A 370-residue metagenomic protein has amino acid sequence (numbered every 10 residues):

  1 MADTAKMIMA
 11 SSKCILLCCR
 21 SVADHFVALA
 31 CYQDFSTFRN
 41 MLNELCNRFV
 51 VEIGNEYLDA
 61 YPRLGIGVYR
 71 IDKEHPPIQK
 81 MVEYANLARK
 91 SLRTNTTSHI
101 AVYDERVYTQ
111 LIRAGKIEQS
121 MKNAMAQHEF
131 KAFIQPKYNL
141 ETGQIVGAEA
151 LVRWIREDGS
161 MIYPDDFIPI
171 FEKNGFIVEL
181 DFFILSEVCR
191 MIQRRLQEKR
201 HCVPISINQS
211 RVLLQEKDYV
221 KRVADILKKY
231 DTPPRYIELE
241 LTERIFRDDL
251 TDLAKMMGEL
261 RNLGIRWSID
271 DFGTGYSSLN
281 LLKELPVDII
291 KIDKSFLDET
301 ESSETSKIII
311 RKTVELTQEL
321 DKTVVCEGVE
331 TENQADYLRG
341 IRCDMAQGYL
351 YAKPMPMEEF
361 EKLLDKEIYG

Functional and structural regions predicted by a protein language model:
M1, A5-I8, V22-A23, S160-P164 (+3 more regions): Catalytic-site-adjacent helices and loops of nucleotide signaling machinery
M1-A114: Cyclic-dinucleotide signaling modules
K6-L17, I53-Y57, N95, Q127 (+6 more regions): Nucleotide second-messenger and two-component phosphorelay signaling modules
A28-C31, Y69, L151-R153, N208 (+1 more regions): Short hydrophobic/aromatic beta-strand micro-patches that form the beta-sheet surface supporting nucleotide- or nucleic
D72, I78, L87-F133, E141 (+4 more regions): C-di-GMP signaling machinery
R113-I170, N208, I269, C326 (+2 more regions): Active-site core of bacterial EAL-family cyclic-dinucleotide phosphodiesterase domains
L140-E141, E157, S210-K217, Y236-L250 (+1 more regions): EAL-family c-di-GMP phosphodiesterase catalytic domain
L140-E149, F176-D252, G328: Catalytic core of bacterial c-di-GMP phosphodiesterases, primarily the EAL and HD-GYP domains, capturing alpha-helical
